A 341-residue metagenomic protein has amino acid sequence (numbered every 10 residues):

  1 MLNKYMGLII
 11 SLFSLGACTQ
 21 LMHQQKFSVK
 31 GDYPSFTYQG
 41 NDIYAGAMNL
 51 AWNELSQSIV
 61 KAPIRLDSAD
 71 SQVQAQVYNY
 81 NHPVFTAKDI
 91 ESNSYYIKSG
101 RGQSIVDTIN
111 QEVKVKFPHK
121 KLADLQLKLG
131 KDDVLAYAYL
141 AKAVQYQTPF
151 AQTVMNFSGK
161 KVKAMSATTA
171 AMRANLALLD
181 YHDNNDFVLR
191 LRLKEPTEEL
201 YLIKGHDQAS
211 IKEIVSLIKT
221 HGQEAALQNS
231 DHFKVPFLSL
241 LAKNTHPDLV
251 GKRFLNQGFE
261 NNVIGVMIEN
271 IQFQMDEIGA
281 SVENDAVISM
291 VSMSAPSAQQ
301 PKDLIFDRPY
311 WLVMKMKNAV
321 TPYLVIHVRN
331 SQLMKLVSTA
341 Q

Functional and structural regions predicted by a protein language model:
M1-M6: Bacterial N-terminal signal peptides that target proteins for export
G7-G16: Bacterial N-terminal signal peptides
T19-Q341: Hydrophobic-core positions in well-structured secondary-structure elements of globular domains
